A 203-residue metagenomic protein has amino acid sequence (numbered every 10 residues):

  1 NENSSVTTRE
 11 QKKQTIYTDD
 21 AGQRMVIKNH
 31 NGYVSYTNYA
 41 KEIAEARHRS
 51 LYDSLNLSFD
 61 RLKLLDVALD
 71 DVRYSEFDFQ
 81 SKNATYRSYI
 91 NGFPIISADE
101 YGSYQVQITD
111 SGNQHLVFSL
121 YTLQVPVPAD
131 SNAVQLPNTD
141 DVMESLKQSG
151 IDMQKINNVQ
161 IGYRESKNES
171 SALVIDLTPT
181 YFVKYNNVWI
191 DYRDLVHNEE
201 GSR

Functional and structural regions predicted by a protein language model:
N1-L64: Preferential activation on post-signal-peptide N-terminal prodomains/segments of secreted or lumenal proteins
E2-V26, A68-S111, Q160-V188: Exposed beta-strand-loop-beta-strand "reactive/processing" segments of non-cytosolic proteins
G22-I27, K41-H48, N91-A98, L123-P128 (+1 more regions): Short, surface-exposed beta-strand/loop "edge" segments at domain boundaries and coil↔beta transitions
M25-T37, A98-V117, W189-R203: A short, surface-exposed beta-strand/turn
D60-A68, S145, S149: Structured segments of extracytoplasmic/periplasmic soluble domains in secreted or envelope-associated proteins
R87, L116-S119, K184, R193: Beta-strand residues in well-ordered beta-sheet regions across diverse protein folds
Q107-N138: Short helix-loop boundary/capping segments
N132-R203: Hydrophilic extracytoplasmic domains
